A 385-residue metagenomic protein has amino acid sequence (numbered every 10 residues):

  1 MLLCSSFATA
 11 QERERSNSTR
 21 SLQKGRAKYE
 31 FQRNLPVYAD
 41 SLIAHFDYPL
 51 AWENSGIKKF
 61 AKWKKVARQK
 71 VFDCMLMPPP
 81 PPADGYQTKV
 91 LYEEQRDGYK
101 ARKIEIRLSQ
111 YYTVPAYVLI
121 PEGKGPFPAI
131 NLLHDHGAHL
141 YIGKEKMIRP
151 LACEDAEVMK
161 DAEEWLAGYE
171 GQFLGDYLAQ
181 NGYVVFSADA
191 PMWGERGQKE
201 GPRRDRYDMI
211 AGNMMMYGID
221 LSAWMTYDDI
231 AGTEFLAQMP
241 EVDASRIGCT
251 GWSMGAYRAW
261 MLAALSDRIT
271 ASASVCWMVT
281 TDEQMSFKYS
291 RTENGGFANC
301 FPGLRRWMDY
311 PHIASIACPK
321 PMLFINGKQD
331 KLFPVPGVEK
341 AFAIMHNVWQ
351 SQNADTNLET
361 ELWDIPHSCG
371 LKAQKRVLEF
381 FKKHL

Functional and structural regions predicted by a protein language model:
A10-K100, L108, G143: N-terminal targeting or regulatory segments adjacent to alpha/beta-hydrolase or S9 domains
E93-L151: Glycine-rich active-site/cofactor-binding loop and its immediate structural neighborhood
G125, L132-Y227, A237-Q238, E283-S286: Cap/lid segment of the alpha/beta-hydrolase catalytic domain
M209, N213-M216, A231, A271-A314 (+2 more regions): Mobile cap/lid helix-loop segments that gate and shape the active-site cleft of serine hydrolases
E241-S253: Alpha/beta-hydrolase fold nucleophile elbow
A317, F324-N326: Short beta-strand/loop motif that positions the catalytic acidic residue of the alpha/beta-hydrolase fold
Q329-P336, H367-S368: Acidic catalytic loop of the alpha/beta-hydrolase fold
A343-L385: C-terminal catalytic histidine-bearing segment of alpha/beta-hydrolase fold enzymes
